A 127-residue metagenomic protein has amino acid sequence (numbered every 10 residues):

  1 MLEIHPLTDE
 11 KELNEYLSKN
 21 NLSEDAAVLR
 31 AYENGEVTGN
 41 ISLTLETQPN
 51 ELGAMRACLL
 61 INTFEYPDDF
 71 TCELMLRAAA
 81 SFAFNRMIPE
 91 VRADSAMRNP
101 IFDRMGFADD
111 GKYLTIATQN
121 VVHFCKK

Functional and structural regions predicted by a protein language model:
M1-V28, Y32, C125-K127: Short amphipathic alpha-helix that is part of the acyltransferase structural core
L7-T8, F64-Y66, A93-R98: Structural motif
E33-F70: Conserved donor-binding loop and adjoining core beta-sheet/short helix segment in diverse acyl/aminoacyl transferases
D68-S81: Conserved acetyl-CoA-binding loop-helix of GNAT-fold acetyltransferases
A83-S95: Conserved GNAT acetyl-CoA-binding A-motif
A96-Y113: Conserved active-site alpha-helix within GNAT-family acetyltransferase domains
A108-C125: Conserved catalytic-core motifs of GNAT/GCN5-like acyltransferases
